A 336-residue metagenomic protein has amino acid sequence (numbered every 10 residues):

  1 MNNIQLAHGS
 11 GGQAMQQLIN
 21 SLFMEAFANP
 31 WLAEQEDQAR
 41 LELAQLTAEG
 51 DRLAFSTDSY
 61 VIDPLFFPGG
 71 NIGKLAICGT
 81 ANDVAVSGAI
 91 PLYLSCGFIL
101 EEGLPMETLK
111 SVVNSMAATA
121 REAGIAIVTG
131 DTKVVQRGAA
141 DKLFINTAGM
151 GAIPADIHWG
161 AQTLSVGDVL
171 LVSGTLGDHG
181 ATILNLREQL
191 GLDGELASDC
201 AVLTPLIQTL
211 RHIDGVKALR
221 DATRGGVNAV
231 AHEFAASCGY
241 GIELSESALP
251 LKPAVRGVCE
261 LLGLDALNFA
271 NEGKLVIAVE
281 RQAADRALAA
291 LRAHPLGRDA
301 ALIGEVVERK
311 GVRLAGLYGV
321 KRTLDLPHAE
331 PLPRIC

Functional and structural regions predicted by a protein language model:
Q5, Q13-V172: Glycine-rich phosphate/pyrophosphate-binding loop regions near the starts of catalytic domains
A28, E101-G103, L196-N271: Active-site-proximal betaalpha loop/short-helix elements that scaffold phosphoryl/nucleotidyl transfer chemistry
Q35-E36, F269-K274: Short Gly/Ser/Thr- and Asp/Glu-enriched loop/turn motifs at secondary-structure junctions
T80, M116, A231, V255 (+1 more regions): Aromatic/hydrophobic pocket-lining residues that form π-stacking "cages" and hydrophobic walls in ligand
H158-Q208: Short, acidic (Asp/Glu-rich) active-site segment that either coordinates a divalent metal cofactor
V279-D285: Helix N-cap motif at beta-to-alpha junctions
R286-L296: Short amphipathic alpha-helices in soluble, non-transmembrane regions that often serve as interface/regulatory elements
H294-C336: Acidic, Ser/Thr/Pro-rich beta/coil linker or hinge segments at domain junctions
